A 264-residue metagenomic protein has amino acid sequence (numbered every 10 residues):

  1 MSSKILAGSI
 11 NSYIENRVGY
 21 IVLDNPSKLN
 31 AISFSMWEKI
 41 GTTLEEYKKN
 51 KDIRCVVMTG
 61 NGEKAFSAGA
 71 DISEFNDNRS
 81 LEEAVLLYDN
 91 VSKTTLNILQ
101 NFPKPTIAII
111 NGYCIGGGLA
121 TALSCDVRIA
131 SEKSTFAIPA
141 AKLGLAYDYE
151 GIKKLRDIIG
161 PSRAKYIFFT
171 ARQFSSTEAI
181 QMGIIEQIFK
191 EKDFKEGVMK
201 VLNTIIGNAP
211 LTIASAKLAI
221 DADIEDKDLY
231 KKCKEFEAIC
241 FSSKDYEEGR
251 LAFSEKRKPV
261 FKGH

Functional and structural regions predicted by a protein language model:
M1-G8, L251-H264: Terminal low-complexity tails and localization/encapsulation signals of metabolic enzymes
M1-T59, N97: Conserved CoA-thioester-binding segment of acyl-CoA-metabolizing enzymes
P26, I129-S134, I185-K232, A238 (+2 more regions): C-terminal long alpha-helix characteristic of the crotonase
G60-I98, G144, E225: Glycine- (often His-adjacent) and acidic-residue-rich active-site loop that binds/positions the CoA thioester
T95-N101, I109, I115-F168, G197-V201: CoA-thioester-processing core
V127, Y166, T170-R172, E178 (+3 more regions): Well-ordered beta-strand positions
